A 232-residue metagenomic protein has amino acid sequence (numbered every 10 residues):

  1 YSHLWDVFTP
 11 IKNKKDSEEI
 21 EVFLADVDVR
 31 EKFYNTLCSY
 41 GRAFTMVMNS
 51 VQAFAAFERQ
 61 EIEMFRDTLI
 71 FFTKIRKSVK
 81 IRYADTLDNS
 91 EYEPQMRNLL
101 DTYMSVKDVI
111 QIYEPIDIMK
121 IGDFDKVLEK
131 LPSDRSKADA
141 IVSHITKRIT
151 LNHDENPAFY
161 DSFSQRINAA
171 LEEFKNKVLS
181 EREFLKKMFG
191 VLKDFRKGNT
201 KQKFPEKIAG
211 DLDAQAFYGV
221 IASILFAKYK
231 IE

Functional and structural regions predicted by a protein language model:
Y1-E232: Catalytic cores and motor modules of nucleic-acid processing enzymes
